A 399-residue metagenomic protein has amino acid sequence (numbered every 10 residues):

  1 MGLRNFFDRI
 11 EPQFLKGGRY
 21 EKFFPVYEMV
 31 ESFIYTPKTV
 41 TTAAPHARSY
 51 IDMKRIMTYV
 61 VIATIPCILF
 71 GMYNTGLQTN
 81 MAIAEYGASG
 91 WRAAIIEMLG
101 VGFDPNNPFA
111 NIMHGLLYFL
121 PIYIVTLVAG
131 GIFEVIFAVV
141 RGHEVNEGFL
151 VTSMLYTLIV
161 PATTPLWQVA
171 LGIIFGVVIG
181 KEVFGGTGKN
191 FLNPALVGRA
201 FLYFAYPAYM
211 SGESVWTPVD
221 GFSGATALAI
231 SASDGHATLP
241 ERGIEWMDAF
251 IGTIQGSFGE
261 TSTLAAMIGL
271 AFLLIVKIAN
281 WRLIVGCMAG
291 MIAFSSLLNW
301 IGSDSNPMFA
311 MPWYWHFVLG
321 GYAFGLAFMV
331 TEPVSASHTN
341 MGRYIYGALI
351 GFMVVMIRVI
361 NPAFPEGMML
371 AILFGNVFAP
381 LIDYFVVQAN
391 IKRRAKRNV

Functional and structural regions predicted by a protein language model:
M1-F119, Y123: N-terminal signal-anchor module of multipass membrane proteins
I112-T126, T163-G172, T253-T263, F309-Y322: Structural signature of hydrophobic alpha-helical transmembrane segments
I122-I136, I173-K181: Central hydrophobic cores of alpha-helical transmembrane segments in multi-pass inner-membrane proteins across all
N146-P218: A generic, well-ordered mixed alpha/beta core segment in the N-terminal half of proteins
T152-A162, I179, M267-L273, F324-V330: Generic transmembrane alpha-helix motif of multi-pass integral membrane proteins
A170, F191-A195, Y314-G321, R343 (+1 more regions): Loop-to-transmembrane alpha-helix initiation sites
G185-M267: Long hydrophobic alpha-helical segments that form multi-pass transmembrane helix bundles in integral membrane proteins
I284-N340: A beta-strand-loop signature enriched in Asp, Gly, Thr, and Trp that corresponds to the sialidase/neuraminidase Asp-box
